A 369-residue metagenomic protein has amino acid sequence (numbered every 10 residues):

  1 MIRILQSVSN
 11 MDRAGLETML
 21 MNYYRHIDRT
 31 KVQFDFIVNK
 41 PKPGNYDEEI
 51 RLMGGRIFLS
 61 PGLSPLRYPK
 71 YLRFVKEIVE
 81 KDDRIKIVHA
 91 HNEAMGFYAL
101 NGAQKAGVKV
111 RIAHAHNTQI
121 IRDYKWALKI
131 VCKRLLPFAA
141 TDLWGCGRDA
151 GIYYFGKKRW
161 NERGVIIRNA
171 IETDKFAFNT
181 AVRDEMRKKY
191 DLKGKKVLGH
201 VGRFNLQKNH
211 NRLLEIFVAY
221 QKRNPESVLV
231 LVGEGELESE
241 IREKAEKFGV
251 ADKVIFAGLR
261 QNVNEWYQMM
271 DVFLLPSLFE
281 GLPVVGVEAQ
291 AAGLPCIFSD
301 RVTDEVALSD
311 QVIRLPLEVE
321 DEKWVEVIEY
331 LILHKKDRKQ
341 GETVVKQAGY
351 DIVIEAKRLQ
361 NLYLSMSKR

Functional and structural regions predicted by a protein language model:
I2-K70, E236-L237, L362: N-terminal strand-loop element at the rim of the active site of nucleotide-sugar-dependent glycosyltransferases
A14-N22, K196, H200-A219, E236-R242: A conserved mid-protein helix/loop that constitutes part of the nucleotide-sugar donor-binding site
I37-V38, P295-S299, D304: Short hydrophobic beta-strand element within catalytic cores of glycosyltransferases and related nucleotide-activated
S64-L66, K70, I152-G156, R168-K189 (+1 more regions): Acidic anion/phosphate-binding donor-loop and adjacent secondary structure in glycosyltransferase catalytic cores
A90-G96, A115: Short His-centered aromatic/hydrophobic patch
R242-G258: Nucleotide-activated donor-binding/catalytic signature segment of Leloir-type glycosyltransferases, i.e., the conserved
L259, L278: Aromatic "clamp/platform" in nucleotide-sugar-dependent glycosyltransferases that forms part of the donor/acceptor
E305-K335: Change "using UDP/GDP/dTDP sugars" to "using nucleotide sugars
